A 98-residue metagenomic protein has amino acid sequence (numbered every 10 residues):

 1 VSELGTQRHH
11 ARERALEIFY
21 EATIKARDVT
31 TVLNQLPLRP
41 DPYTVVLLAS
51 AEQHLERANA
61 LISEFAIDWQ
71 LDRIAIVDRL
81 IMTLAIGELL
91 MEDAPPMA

Functional and structural regions predicted by a protein language model:
V1-A98: N-terminal interaction/assembly modules
